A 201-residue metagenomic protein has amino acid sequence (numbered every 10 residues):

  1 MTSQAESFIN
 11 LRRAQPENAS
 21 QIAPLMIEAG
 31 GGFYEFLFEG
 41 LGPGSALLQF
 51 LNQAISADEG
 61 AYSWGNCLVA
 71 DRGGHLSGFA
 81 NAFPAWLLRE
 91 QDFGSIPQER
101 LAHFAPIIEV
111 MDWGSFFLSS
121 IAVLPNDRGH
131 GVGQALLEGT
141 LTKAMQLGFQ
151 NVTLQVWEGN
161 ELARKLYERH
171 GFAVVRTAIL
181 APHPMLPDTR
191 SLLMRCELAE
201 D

Functional and structural regions predicted by a protein language model:
N10-P24, G32-F36: A short beta-loop-alpha structural element at the N-terminal edge of CoA-dependent acyl/N-acetyltransferase catalytic
G30-I55, N66, D92, R100: Conserved GNAT-fold acetyl-CoA-binding loop/helix
S56-V69, A85-E90, F117: A short helix-loop-beta-strand connector motif used in the catalytic cores of GNAT acetyltransferases and, in some
V69, H75-P84, F117, A122: Conserved beta-strand in the GNAT
P84-S120: Conserved acyl-donor/pantetheine-binding loop and adjacent beta-alpha core of acyl/acetyltransferases and related
R100, Q150-T153, W157-R164, R169-A173 (+1 more regions): C-terminal "cap" of GNAT-fold acetyltransferases
S115-F116, A144-Q155: Conserved GNAT acetyl-CoA-binding A-motif
G129-T142, Q146, K165-R169: Conserved acetyl-CoA-binding loop-helix of GNAT-fold acetyltransferases
